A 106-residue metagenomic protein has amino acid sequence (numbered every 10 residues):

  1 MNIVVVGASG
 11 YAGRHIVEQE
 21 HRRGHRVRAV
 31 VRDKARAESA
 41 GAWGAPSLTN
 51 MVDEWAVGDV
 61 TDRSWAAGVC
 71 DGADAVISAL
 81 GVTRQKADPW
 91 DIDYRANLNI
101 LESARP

Functional and structural regions predicted by a protein language model:
M1-H25: N-terminal Rossmann NAD(P)H-binding glycine-rich loop of SDR-like oxidoreductase domains
N2-V4, A87-D88, P106: Short, contiguous strand/loop micro-motifs
V5, A29, W55: Conserved SAM-binding loop
S9, D33-K34: Residue-level signal for short, function-critical loop segments
E18, R22, L98, E102 (+1 more regions): Short, well-ordered alpha-helices that flank and scaffold nucleotide-derived cofactor binding pockets
H25-R32: Conserved glycine-rich Rossmann-like NAD(P)H-binding loop of the short-chain dehydrogenase/reductase
A35-R36, A40-N99, S103: NAD(P)H-binding glycine-rich loop region in Rossmannoid oxidoreductase-like domains and their noncatalytic homologs
